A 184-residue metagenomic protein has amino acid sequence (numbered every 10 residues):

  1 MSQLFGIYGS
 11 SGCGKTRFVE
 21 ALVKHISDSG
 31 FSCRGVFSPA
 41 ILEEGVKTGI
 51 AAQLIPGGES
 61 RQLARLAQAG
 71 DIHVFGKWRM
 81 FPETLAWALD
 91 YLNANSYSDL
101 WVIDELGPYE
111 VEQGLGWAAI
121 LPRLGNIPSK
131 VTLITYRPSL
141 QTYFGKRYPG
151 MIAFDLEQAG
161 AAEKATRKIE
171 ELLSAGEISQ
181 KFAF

Functional and structural regions predicted by a protein language model:
L4: Walker A (P-loop) ATP-phosphate-binding motif of ABC ATPase nucleotide-binding domains
I7: Hydrophobic anchor at the beta1->P-loop junction of P-loop NTPases
S11: The conserved Walker
K15: Conserved lysine of the Walker
F18: Hydrophobic positions on the alpha1 helix immediately C-terminal to the Walker A/P-loop
V23-F75: N-terminal phosphate/diphosphate-binding loop that engages ATP/GTP or pyrophosphate donors across diverse enzyme folds
G70-L121: Phosphate-binding/switch loop-helix module in NTP-utilizing enzymes
N93-A94, L106-F184: Replace "adjacent to P-loop NTPase cores in ATP/GTP-dependent enzymes" with "adjacent to NTP-binding cores
